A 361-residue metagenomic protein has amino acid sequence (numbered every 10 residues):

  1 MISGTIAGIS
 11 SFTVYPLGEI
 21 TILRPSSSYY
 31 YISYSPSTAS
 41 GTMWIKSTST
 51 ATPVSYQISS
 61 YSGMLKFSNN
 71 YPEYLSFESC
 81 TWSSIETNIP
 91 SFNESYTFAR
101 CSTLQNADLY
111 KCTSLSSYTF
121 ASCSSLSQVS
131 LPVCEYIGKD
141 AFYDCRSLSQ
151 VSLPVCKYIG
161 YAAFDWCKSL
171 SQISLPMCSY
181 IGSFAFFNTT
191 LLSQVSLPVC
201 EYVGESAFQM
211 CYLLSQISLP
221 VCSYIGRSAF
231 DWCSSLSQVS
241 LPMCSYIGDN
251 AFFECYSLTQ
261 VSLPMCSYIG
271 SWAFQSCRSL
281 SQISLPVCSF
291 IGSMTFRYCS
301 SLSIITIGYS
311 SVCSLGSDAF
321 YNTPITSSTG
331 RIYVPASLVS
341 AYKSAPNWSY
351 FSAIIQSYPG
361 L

Functional and structural regions predicted by a protein language model:
M1-S10: Short, low-complexity N-terminal tether/leader segments at secretion or assembly junctions of large, surface-exposed
I2, Y15-P25, T42-I58, G63-Y71 (+13 more regions): Structural signature of tandem-repeat unit edges
I22-R24, I32-P36: Aromatic/hydrophobic beta-strand junction motif of beta-rich domains
Y29: Aromatic, loop-rich ligand-recognition surfaces of beta-strand-rich domains
S35-T38, T42-M43: Beta-strand-rich binding/interaction modules
S95-T97, S116-A121, G138-Y143, G160-D165 (+7 more regions): Consensus positions within tandem repeat domains that build extended binding/scaffold surfaces
D318-P324, P346: A structural signal for leucine-rich repeat
